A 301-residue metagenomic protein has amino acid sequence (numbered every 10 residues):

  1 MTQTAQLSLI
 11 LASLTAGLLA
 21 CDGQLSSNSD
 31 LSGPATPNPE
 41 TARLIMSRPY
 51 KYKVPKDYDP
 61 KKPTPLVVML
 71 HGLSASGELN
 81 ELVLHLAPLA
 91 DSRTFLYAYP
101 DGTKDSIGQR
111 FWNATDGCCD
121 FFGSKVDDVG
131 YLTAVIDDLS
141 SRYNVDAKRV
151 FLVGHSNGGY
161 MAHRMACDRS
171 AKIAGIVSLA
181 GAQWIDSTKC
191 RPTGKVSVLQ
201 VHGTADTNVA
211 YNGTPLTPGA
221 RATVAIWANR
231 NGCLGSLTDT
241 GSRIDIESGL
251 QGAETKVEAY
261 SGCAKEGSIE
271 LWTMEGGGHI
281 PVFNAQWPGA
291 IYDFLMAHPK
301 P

Functional and structural regions predicted by a protein language model:
M1-L9: Bacterial N-terminal signal peptides that target proteins for export
S8-G17: Bacterial N-terminal signal peptides
L18-P37: Bacterial Sec-dependent N-terminal signal peptides
R43-D57, K61-F151, M161-R164, D168 (+1 more regions): Serine-hydrolase catalytic machinery in alpha/beta-hydrolase-like enzymes
V68-S74, A180, H202-G203, E275: The conserved beta1-alpha1 loop
S141-N144, K148-V196, T207: Primarily recognizes the serine-hydrolase "nucleophile elbow" in alpha/beta-hydrolase and SGNH/GDSL folds
S197-V201, P218-G219, A228-P301: C-terminal catalytic histidine-bearing segment of alpha/beta-hydrolase fold enzymes
D206-V209, H279-P281: Acidic catalytic loop of the alpha/beta-hydrolase fold
